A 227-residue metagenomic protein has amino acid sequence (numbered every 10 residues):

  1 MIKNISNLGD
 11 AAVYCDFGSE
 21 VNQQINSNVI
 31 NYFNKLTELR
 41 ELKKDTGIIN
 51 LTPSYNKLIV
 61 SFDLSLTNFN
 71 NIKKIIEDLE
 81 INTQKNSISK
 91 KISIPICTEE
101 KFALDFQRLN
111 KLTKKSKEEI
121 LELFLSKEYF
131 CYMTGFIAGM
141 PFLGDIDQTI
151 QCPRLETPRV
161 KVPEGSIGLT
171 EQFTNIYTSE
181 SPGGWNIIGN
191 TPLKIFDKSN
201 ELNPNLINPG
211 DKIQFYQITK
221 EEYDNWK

Functional and structural regions predicted by a protein language model:
M1-Q84, I88-K227: Glycine-rich active-site loops that engage anionic ligands at enzyme catalytic sites
